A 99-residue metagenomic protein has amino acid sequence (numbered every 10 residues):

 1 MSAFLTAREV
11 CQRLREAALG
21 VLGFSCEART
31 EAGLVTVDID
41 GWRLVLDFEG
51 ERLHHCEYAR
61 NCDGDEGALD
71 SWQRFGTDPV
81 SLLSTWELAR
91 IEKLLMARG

Functional and structural regions predicted by a protein language model:
M1-D40, D65-T85: Negatively charged, low-complexity tracts enriched in Asp/Glu with abundant Ser/Thr
E16, E51, K93-A97: Short, intrinsically disordered, mixed-charge
E31-E57: Amphipathic alpha-helical interaction modules
R43, A59-N61, E66: Short, solvent-exposed loop/turn motifs
E49-G50, R60-D63, A97-R98: Eukaryotic intrinsically disordered, low-complexity regions enriched in proline/serine/threonine/glycine
L53-A59, A68-S71: Short polybasic amphipathic segments
V80-R98: Acidic, low-complexity intrinsically disordered segments
